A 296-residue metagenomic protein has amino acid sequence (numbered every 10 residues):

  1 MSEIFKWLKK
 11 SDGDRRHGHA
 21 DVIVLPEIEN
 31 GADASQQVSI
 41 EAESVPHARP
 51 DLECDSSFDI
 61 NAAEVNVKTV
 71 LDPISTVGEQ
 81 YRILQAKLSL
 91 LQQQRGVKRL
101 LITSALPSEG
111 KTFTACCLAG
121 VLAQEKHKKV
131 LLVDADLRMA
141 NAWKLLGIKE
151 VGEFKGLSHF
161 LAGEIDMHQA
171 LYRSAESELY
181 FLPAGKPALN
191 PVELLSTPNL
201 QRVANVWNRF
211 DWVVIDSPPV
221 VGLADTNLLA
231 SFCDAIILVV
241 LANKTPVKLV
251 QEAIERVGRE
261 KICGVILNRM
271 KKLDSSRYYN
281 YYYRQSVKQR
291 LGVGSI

Functional and structural regions predicted by a protein language model:
M1-I296: P-loop NTP-binding module
